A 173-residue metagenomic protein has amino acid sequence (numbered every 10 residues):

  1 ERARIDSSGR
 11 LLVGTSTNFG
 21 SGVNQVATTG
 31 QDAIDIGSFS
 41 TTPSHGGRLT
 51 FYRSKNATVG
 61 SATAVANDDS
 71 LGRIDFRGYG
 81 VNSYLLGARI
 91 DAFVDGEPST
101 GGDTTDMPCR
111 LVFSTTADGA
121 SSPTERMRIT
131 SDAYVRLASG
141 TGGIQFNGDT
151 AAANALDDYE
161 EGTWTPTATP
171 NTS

Functional and structural regions predicted by a protein language model:
E1-L86, V94-G162, A168-T172: Trimeric beta-solenoid/beta-helix "fiber body" segments of extracellular/virion adhesins and depolymerases
